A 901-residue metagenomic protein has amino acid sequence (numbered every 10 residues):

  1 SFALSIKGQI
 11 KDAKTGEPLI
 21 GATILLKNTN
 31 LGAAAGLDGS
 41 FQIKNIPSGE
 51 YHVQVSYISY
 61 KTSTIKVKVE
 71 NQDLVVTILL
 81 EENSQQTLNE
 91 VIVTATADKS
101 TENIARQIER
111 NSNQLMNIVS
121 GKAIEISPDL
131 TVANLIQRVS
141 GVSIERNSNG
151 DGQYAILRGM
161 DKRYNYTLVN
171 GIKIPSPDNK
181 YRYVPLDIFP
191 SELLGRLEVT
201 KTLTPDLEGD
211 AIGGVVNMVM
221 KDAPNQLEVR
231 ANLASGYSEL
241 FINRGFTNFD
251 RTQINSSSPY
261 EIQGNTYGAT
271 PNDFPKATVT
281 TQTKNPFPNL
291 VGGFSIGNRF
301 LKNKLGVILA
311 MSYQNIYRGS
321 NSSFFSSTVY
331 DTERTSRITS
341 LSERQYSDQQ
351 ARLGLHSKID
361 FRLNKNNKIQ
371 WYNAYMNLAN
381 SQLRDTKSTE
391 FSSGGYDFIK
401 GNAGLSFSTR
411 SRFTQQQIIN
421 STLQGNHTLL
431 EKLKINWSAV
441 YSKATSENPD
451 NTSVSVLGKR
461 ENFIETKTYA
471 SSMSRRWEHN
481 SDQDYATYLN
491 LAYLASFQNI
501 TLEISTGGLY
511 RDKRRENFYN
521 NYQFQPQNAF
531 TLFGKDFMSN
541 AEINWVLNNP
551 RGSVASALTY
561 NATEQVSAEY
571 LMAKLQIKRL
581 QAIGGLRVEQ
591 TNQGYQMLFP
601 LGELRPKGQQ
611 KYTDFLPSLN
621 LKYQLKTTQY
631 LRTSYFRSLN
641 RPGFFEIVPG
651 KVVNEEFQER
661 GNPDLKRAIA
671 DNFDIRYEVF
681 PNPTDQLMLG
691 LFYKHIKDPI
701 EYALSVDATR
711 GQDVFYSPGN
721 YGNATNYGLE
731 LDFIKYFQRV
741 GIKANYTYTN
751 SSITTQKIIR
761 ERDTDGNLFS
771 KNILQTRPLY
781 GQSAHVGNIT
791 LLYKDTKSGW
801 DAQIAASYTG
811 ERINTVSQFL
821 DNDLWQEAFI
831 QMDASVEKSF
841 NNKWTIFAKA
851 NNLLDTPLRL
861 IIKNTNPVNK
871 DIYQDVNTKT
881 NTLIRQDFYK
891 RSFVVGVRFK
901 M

Functional and structural regions predicted by a protein language model:
K11, A22-L25, S56-Y60, E70-E125 (+2 more regions): Short, acidic, small-residue-rich periplasmic hinge/interaction motif at the N-terminus of Gram-negative outer-membrane
K44-N45, I144, I172-K201, K221 (+1 more regions): Short acidic/polar hinge/loop motifs at secondary-structure boundaries that mediate gating or recognition
K173, R514-E516, M538-R551, N592 (+5 more regions): Surface-exposed extracellular loop regions of Gram-negative outer-membrane beta-barrel proteins, predominantly
I188-N232: A beta-strand signature from Gram-negative outer-membrane beta-barrel systems, especially the internal plug domain
A277-D385, I419, P617-L619: Transmembrane beta-barrel wall of Gram-negative outer-membrane proteins
K400-Q424, V554-S567, L639-I696, D707-F737 (+3 more regions): Outer-membrane beta-barrel signature, preferentially recognizing the C-terminal barrel domain of Gram-negative
M473-N480, N490-L494, L502-I504, L619 (+2 more regions): Conserved C-terminal beta-signal and adjacent last beta-strands/turns of outer-membrane beta-barrel proteins
F692-H695, D713-V816: Gram-negative outer-membrane beta-barrel transporters
